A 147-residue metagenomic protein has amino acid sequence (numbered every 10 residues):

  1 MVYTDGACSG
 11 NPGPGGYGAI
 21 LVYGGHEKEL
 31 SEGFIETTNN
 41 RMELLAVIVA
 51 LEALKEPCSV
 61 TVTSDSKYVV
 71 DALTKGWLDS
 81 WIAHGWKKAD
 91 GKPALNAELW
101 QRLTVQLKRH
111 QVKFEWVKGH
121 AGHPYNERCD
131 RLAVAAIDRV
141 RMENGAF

Functional and structural regions predicted by a protein language model:
M1-L45, V49-C58, R131, A135-F147: RNase H-like nuclease fold core
T4-P14, I48-R128, I137: RNase H catalytic domain
